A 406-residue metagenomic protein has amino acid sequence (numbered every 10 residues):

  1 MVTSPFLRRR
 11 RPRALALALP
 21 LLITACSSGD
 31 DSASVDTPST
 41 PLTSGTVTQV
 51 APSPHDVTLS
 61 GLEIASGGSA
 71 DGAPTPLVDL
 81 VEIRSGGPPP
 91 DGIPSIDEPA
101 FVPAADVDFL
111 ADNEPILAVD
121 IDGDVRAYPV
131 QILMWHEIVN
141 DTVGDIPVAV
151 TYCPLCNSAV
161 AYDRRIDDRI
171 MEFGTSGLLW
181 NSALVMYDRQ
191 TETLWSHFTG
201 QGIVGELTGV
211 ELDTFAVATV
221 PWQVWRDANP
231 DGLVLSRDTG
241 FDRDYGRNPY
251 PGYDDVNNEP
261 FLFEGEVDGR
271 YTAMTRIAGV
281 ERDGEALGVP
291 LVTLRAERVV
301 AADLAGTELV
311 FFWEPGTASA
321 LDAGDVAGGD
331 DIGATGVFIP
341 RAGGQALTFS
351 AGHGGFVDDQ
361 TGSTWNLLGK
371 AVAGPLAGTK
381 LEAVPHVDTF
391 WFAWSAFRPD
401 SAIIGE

Functional and structural regions predicted by a protein language model:
V2-L15: Bacterial N-terminal signal peptides that target proteins for export
L22-A25: C-terminal motif of bacterial Sec signal peptides marking the signal peptidase cleavage site
S28: Short, conserved catalytic or interaction motifs in soluble domains
D31-E406: Mid-to-C-terminal functional-domain signal that highlights helix-capping/loop sites within ligand-binding modules
